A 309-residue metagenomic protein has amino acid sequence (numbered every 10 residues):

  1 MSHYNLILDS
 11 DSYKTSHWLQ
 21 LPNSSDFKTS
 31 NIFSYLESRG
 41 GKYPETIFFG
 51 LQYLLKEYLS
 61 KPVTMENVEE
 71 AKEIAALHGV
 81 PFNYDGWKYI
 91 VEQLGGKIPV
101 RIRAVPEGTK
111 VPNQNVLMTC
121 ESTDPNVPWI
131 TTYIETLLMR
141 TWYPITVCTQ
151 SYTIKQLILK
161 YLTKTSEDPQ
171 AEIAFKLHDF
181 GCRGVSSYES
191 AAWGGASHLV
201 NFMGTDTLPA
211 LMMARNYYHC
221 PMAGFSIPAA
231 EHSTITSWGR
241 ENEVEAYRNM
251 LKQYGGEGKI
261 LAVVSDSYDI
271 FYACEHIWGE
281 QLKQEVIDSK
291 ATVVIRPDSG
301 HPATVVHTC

Functional and structural regions predicted by a protein language model:
S2-S30, R39-K42, I90-P99, G108-P112 (+1 more regions): Buried, small/hydrophobic-residue-enriched core segments of structured protein domains
N31-N83: Low-complexity, highly charged intrinsically disordered N-terminal segments that act as targeting/localization
P62-C120: Glycine-rich, N-terminal phosphate-binding loop and its surrounding beta-alpha-beta segment
